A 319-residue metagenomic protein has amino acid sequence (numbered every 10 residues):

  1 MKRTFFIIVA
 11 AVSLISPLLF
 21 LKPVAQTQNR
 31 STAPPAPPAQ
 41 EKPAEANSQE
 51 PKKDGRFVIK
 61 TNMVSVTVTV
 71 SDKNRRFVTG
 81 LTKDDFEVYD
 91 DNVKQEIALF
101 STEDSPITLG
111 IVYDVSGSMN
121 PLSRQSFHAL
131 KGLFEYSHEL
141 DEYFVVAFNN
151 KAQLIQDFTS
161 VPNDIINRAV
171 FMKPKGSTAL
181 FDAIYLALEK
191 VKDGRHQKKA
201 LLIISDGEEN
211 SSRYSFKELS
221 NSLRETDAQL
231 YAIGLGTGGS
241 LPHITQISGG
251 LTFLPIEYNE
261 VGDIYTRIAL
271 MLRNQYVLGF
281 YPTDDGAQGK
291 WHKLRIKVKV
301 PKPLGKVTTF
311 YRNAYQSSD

Functional and structural regions predicted by a protein language model:
M1-T4: Positively charged n-region of N-terminal signal peptides that target proteins for export
I7-I8, K22: Generic detector of N-terminal low-structure segments
I8-V9, A36: A periodicity- and composition-biased signal for non-globular, repetitive helical segments
V9-L18: Bacterial N-terminal signal peptides
L21-D319: Scaffold/interface architecture of coatomer-like assemblies
